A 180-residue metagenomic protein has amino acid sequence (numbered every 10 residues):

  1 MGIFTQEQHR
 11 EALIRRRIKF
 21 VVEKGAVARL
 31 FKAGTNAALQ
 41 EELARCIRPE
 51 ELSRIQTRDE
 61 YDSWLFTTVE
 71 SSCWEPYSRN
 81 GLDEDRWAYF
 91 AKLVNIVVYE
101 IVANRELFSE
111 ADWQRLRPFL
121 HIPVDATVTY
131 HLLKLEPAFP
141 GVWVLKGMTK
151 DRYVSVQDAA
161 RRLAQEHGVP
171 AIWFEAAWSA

Functional and structural regions predicted by a protein language model:
M1-A28, L82-A91, N95-A180: C-terminal accessory module of base-excision DNA glycosylases/AP lyases that mediates lesion recognition and DNA
M1-E84: Phosphate/adenylate-binding glycine loop and adjacent helical scaffold
